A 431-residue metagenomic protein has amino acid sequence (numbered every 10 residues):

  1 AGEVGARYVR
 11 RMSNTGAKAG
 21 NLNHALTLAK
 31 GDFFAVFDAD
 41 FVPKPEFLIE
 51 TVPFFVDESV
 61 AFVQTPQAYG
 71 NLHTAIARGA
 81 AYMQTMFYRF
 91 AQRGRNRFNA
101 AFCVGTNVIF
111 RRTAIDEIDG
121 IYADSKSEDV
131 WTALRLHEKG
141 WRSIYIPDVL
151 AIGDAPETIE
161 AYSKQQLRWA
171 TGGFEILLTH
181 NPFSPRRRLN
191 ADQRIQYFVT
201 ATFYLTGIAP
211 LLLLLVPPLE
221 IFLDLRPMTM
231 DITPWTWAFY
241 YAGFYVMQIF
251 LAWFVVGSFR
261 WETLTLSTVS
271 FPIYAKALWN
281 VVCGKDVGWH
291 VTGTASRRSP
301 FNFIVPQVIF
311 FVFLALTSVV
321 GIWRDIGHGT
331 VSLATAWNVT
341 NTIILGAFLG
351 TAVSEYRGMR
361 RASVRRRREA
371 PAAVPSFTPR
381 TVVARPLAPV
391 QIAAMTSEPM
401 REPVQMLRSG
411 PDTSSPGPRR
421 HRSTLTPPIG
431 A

Functional and structural regions predicted by a protein language model:
G2-G5, V9-F33, P45-K126, R135-E138 (+1 more regions): Long helical/loop segments within the catalytic core of UDP-sugar-dependent glycosyltransferases, especially the large
G5-R7, R142, G288: Conserved beta-strand segments of alpha/beta enzyme cores
D124, A133-A151: Catalytic donor-sugar/metal-binding loop of nucleotide-sugar-dependent glycosyltransferases
P147-A161: Active-site donor/metal-binding and catalytic loop motifs of nucleotide-sugar-dependent glycosylation enzymes
R186-A209, K285, H290-V319, A393 (+4 more regions): Loop-to-transmembrane boundary segments
F203-G288, N302-V374: Membrane-embedded multi-pass helical conduit in multi-pass membrane proteins, especially envelope-biosynthetic
A362-A431: Short, intrinsically disordered terminal tails adjacent to the first/last structured region
